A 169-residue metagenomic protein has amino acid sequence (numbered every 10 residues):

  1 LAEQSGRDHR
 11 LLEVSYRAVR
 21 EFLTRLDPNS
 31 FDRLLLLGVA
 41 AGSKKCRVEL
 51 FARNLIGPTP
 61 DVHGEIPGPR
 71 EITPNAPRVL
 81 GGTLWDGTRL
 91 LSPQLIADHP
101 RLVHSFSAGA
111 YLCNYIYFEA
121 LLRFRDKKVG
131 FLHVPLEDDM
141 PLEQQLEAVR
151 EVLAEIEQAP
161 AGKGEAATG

Functional and structural regions predicted by a protein language model:
L1-A110, L121-D126, E143-A167: N-terminal catalytic or cofactor-binding beta/alpha core of small enzyme domains
A108-C113, V134-L136: Small/polar glycine-rich anion-binding or flexible loop at a beta-alpha turn
F124, H133-D138: An accessory alpha-helical subdomain
